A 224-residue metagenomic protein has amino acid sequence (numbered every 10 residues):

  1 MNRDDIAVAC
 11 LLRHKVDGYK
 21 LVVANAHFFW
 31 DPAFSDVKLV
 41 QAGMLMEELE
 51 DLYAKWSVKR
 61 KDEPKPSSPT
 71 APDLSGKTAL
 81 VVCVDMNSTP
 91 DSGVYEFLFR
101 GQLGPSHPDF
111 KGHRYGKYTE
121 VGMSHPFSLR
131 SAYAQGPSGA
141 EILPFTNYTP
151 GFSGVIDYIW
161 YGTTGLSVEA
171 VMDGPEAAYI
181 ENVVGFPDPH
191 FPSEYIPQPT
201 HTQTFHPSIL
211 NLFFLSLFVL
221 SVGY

Functional and structural regions predicted by a protein language model:
N2, L11-R13, L52-V81, M86-Y224: Metal-dependent phosphoester-hydrolase catalytic domains
R3-H27: Beta-strand-turn-beta hairpins that frame and shape the catalytic cleft of phosphate-ester-processing enzymes
A7-A9, V40, M44, F97: Alpha-helical elements of Rossmann-like donor-binding domains used by nucleotide-donor carbohydrate transfer enzymes
N25-F28, E181-V183: Short glycine/proline-rich turn/loop motifs
H27-A33, V81-C83: Short interface patches used for recognition in eukaryotic signaling and trafficking proteins
W30-F34, S88-D91: Active-site environment of divalent metal-dependent phosphoester hydrolases
F34-Q41, G93-V94: Residues at alpha-helix caps and immediate loop-helix transition turns in enzyme cores, especially N- and C-cap
K38-L49, V168: Alpha-helical scaffold elements lining the catalytic groove of polysaccharide deacetylases
